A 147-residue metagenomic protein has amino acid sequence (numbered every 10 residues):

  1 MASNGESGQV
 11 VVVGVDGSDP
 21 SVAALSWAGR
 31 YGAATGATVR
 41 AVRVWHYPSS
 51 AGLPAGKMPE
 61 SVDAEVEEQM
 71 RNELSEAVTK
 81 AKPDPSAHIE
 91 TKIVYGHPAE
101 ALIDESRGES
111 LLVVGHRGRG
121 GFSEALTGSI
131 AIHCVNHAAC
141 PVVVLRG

Functional and structural regions predicted by a protein language model:
M1-S7, P20, T79-L112: Structural beta-alpha unit
A2-K57: Small/aliphatic-rich secondary-structure junction motif
T35-T38, A87, C140: Short glycine/serine/threonine/alanine-rich loop segments
R40-V42, E90-V94, V143: General small-molecule cofactor/ligand-binding pocket signal
G56-E60, E109-S110: Short, hinge-like loop/turn segments at secondary-structure boundaries
M58-N72: A short acidic, glycine-rich active-site loop that binds or catalyzes chemistry on phosphate/adenosine moieties
Q69, I93-H97, R117: Short beta->alpha linker loops
E105-G147: Gly/Ser-rich helix-loop-strand patches that form or flank binding pockets for ribonucleotide-derived cofactors
